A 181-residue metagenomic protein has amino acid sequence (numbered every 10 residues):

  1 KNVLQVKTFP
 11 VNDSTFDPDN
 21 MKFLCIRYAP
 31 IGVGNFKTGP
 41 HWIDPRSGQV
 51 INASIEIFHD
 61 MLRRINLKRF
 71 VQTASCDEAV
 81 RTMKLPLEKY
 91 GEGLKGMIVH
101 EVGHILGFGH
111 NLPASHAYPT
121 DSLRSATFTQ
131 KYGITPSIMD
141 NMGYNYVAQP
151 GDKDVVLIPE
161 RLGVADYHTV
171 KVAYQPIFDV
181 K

Functional and structural regions predicted by a protein language model:
K1-I105, G133-I134, Y144-V147, V170: Metzincin-family zinc-dependent endopeptidase catalytic domain
M61, I65, P113-H116, T120: Alpha-helix termini
V102-Y118: Catalytic Zn2+-binding segment of zinc metalloproteases
S115-K181: Conserved catalytic/binding loops enriched for acidic/polar residues
